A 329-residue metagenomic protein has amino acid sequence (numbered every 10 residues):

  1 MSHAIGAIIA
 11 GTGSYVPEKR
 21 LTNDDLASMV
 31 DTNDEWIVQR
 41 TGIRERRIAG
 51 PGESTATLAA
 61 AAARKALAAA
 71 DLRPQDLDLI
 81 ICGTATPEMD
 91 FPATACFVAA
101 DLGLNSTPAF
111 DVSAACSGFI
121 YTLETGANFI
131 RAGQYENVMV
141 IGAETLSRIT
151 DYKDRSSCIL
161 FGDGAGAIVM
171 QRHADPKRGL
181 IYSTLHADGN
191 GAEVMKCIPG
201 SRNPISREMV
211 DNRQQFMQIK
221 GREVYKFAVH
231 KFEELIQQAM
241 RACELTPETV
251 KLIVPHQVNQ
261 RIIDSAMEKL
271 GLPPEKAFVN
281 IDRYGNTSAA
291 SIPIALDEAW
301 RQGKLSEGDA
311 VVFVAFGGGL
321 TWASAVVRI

Functional and structural regions predicted by a protein language model:
M1-P51, D154-K226, H230, E234 (+2 more regions): Condensing-enzyme catalytic core mediating Claisen C-C bond formation in acyl metabolism
I9-G11, I37, A66, L77-I80 (+8 more regions): Buried hydrophobic positions in well-ordered alpha/beta secondary-structure cores of metabolic enzymes
Y15, G83-E88, A114-F119, G142-S147 (+3 more regions): Acidic, glycine-rich active-site loops and adjacent beta-strand->loop/helix elements that engage anionic groups
V38-T57, A85-V138, E268-L296: Conserved catalytic cysteine-centered active-site region of acyl-thioester-dependent Claisen-condensing enzymes
A62-D78, E234-K251, A299-K304: Phosphate/pyrophosphate-binding loops at sites that engage ATP/ADP/AMP, CoA/4′-phosphopantetheine, polyphosphate
R131-A165: Flexible, glycine-rich active-site loops centered on histidine and acidic residues that chelate a metal or position
A228-E233, P247, K251-L270: Active-site pocket-lining segment
I294-V314, S324-I329: Catalytic phosphate/nucleotide-handling subdomain of diverse soluble enzymes
